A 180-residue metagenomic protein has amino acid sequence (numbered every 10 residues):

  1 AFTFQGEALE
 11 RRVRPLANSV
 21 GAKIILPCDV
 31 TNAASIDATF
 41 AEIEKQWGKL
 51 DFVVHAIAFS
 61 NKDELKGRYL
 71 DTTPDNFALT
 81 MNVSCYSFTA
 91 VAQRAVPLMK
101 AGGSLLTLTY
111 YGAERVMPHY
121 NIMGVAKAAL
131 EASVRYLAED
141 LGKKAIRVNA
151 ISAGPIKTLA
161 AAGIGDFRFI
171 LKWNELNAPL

Functional and structural regions predicted by a protein language model:
A1-N76, A162-F169: Short-chain dehydrogenase/reductase
F4, T109, S152: Short beta-strand/turn micro-motifs composed of small residues that flank or help shape donor/cofactor-binding pockets
R14-L16, H119-I122, K143, A153-P179: A glycine/serine/threonine-rich, flexible loop-to-helix segment that serves as the NAD(P) cofactor-binding "lid"
L26, M81, R147, P179: Conserved Rossmann-like nucleotide-binding pocket used by diverse enzymes that bind dinucleotide cofactors
K49, A145-R147: Residues at or immediately flanking beta-strands
V54, L106, V148-I151, A161: Hydrophobic structural elements of the Rossmann-like NAD(P)H-binding subdomain that define the short-chain
A58-P97, A101-K143, P155-K157: Catalytic loop of short-chain dehydrogenase/reductase
